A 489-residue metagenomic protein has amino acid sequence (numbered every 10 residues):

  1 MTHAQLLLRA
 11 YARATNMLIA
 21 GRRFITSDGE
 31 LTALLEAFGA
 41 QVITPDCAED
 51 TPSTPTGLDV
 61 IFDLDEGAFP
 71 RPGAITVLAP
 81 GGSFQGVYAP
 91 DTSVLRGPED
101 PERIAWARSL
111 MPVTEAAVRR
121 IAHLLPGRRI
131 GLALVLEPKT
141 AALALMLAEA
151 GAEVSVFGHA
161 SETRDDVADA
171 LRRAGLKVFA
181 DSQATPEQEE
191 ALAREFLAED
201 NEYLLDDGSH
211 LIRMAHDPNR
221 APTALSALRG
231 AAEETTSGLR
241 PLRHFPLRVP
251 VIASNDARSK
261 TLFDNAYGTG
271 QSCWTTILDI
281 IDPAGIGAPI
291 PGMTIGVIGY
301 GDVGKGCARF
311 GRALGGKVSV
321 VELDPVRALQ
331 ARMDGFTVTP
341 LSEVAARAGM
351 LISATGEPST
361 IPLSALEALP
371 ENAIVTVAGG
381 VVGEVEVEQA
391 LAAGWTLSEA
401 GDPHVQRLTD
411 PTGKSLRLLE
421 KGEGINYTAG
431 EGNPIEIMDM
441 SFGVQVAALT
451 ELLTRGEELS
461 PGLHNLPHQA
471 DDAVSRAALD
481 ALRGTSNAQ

Functional and structural regions predicted by a protein language model:
M1, E199-D206, L211-T269: Phosphate/diphosphate ligand-binding glycine-rich loop within oxidoreductases
M1-G21, F38, P72-V118, L124-E137 (+3 more regions): Adenosine-phosphate binding glycine-rich loop
A12-P45, P126-T140, L147, W274 (+2 more regions): Glycine-rich adenosine-cofactor-binding loop
I25-E30, L34-T51, V154-A168, I252 (+3 more regions): NAD(P)-binding Rossmann-fold cofactor-contacting core
Q41-L58, E66-A68, G335-A348: Short acidic low-complexity segments
V60-P90, Y203-G208, A221-S237, E357 (+2 more regions): ADP-ribose/adenylate-binding Rossmann-like module
K177-E187, T337-V344: Short acidic-hydrophobic, aromatic-tinged amphipathic segments that line or gate anion-handling sites
I290-P362, L369: Acidic, glycine-rich loop-and-beta core segments that form the ion-binding/anion-interacting portion of active sites
